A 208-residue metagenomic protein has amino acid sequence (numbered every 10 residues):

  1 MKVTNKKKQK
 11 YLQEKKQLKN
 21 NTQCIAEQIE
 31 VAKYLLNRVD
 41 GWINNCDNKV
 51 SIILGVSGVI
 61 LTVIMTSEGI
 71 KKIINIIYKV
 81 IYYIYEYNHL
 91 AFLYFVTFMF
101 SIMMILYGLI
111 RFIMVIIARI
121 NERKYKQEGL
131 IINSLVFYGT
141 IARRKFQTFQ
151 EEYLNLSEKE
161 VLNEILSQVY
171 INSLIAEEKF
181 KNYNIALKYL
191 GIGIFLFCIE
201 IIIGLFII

Functional and structural regions predicted by a protein language model:
M1-A26, K71-Y82, L90, Y94-F98: Short hydrophobic membrane-inserting helices
M1-Q17, M103-V115, G139-Y153, K159-E160 (+1 more regions): Charged/polar interaction segments and conserved charged motifs
K8-Y34, Y153-Q168: Short, charged cytosolic
Q17-N20, I25-Q28, M99-M104, Q127-G129 (+1 more regions): Generic detector of short, locally flexible boundary/turn motifs and exposed helical patches
I29, K33-D40, D47, L166 (+2 more regions): Short amphipathic alpha-helical segments with heptad-repeat character
N37, G41-R123, K181-I208: Alpha-helical transmembrane segments and their immediate juxtamembrane boundary regions in integral membrane proteins
R119-L174: Membrane-proximal soluble regions of multi-pass membrane proteins
Y153-N182, G193-I208: Alpha-helical transmembrane segments of multi-pass integral membrane proteins, characterized by long hydrophobic
